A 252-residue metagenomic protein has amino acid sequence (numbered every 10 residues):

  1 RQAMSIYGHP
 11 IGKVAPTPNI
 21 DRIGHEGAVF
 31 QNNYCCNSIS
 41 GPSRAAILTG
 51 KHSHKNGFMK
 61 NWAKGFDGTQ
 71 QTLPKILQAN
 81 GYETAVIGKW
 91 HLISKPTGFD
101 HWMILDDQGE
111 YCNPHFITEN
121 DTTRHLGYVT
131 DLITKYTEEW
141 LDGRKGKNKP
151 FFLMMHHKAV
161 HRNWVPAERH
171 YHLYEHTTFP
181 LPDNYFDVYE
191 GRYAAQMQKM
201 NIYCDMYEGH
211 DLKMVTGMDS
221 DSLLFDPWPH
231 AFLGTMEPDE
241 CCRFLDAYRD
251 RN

Functional and structural regions predicted by a protein language model:
R1-N252: Formylglycine-dependent sulfatase
